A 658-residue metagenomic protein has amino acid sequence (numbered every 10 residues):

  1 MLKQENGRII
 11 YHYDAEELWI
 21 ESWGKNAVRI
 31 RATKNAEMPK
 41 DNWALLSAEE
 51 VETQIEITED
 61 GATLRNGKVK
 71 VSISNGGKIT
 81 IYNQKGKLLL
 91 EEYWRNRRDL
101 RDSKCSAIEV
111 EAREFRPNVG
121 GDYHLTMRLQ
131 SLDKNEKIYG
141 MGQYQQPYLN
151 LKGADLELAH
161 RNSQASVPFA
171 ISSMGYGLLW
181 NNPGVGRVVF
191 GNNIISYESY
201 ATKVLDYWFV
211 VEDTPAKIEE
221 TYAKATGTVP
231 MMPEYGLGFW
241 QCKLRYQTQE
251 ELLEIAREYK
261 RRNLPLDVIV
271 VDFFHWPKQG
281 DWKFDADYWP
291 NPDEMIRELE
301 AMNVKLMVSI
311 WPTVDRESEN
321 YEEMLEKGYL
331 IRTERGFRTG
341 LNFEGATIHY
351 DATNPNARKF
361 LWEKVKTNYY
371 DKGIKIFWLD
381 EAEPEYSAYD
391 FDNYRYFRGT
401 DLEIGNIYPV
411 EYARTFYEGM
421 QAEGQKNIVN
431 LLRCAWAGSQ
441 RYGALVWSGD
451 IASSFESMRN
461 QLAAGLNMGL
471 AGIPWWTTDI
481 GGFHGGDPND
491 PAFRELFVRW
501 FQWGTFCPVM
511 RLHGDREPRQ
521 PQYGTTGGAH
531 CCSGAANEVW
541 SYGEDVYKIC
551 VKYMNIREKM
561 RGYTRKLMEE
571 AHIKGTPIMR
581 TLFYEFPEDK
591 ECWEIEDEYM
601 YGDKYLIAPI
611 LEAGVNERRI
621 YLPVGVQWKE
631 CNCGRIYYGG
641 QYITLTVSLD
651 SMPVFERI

Functional and structural regions predicted by a protein language model:
M1-T226, P230-G236, C242-L244, Q249-R257 (+7 more regions): N-terminal accessory segment at the very beginning of proteins
Q4-E21, N263, E298-N303, Y417-K426 (+2 more regions): Carbohydrate-binding surfaces of carbohydrate-active enzymes
G7, E17, D155-L158, A165-V167 (+13 more regions): Generic recognition of flexible, low-complexity loop/linker segments
Y13, N162-S163, I171, Y200 (+24 more regions): Active-site-proximal structural scaffolding
D14, T58-E59, R65-G67, N75 (+14 more regions): Short, well-ordered loop/turn elements at secondary-structure boundaries
N35, E92-Y93, P265-Y547, E585-F586: Aromatic- and carboxylate-enriched substrate-binding clefts and catalytic-loop regions of carbohydrate-active enzymes
N35, M174-Y176, P183-V185, T214 (+19 more regions): Short, glycine-/Ser/Thr-/acidic-enriched flexible segments
